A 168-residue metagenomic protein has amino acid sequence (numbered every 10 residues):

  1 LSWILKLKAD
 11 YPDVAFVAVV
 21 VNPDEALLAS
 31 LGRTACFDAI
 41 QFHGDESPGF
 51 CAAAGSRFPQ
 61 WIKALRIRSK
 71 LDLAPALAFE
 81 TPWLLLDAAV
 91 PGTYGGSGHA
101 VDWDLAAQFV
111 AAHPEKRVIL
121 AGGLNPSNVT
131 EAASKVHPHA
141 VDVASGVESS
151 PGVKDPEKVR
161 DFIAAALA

Functional and structural regions predicted by a protein language model:
W3, K8-L120, L124-N128: Conserved anion-binding
I4-K8, A52-A54, A144-A168: C-terminal helical cap(s) of enzyme catalytic domains, especially alpha/beta-barrels
L27, L31, A39-F42, P82 (+4 more regions): Long, hydrophilic "mature protein body" segments
F42-S47, A88-T93, K135-V159: Glycine-rich phosphate-binding active-site loops on the catalytic face of alpha/beta enzymes
R117, A121-N128, A133-G146, A166: C-terminal active-site rim and adjoining tail of enzyme catalytic domains
